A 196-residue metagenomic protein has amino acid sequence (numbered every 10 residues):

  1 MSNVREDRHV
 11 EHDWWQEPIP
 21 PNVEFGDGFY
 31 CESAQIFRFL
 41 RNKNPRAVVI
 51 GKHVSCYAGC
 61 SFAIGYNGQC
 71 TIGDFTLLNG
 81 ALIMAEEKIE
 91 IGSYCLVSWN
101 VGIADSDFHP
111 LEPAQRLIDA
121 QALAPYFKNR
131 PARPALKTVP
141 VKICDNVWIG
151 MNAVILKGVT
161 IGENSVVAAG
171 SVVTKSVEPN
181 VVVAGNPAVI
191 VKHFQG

Functional and structural regions predicted by a protein language model:
M1-N146, M151-I155, E163, P179 (+1 more regions): Domain-scale signature associated with acetyltransferase and cell-envelope carbohydrate enzymes
K157, K175: Conserved coupling/switch loop of ABC ATPases
V167: Binuclear metal-ion centers of metallo-dependent hydrolases, dominated by the metallo-beta-lactamase
S171: Glycine-rich GHKL/ HATPase_c ATP-binding element in histidine kinases
